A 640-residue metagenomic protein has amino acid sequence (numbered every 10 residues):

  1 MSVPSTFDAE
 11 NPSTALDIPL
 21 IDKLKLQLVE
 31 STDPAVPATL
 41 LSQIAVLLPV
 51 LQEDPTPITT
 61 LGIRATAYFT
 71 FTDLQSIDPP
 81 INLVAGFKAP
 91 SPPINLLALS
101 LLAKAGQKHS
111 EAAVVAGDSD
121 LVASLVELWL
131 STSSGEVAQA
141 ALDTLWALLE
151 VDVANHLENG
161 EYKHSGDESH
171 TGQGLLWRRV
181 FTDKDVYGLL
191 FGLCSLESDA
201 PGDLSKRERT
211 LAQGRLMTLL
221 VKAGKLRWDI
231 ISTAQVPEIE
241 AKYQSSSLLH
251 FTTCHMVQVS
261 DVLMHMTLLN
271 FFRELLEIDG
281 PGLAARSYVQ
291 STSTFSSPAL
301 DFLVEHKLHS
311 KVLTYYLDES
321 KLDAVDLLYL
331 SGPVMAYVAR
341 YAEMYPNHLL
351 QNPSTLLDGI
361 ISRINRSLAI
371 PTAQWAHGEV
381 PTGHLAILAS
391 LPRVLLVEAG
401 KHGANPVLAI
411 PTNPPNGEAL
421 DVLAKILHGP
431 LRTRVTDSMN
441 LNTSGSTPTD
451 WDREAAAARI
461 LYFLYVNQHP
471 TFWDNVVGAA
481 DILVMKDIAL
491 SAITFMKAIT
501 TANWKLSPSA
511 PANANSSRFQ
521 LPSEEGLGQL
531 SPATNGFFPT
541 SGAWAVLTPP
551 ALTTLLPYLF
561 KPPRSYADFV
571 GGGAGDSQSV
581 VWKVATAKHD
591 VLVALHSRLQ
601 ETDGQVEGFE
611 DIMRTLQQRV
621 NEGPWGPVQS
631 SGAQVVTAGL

Functional and structural regions predicted by a protein language model:
M1-L640: Extended alpha-helical scaffold regions
